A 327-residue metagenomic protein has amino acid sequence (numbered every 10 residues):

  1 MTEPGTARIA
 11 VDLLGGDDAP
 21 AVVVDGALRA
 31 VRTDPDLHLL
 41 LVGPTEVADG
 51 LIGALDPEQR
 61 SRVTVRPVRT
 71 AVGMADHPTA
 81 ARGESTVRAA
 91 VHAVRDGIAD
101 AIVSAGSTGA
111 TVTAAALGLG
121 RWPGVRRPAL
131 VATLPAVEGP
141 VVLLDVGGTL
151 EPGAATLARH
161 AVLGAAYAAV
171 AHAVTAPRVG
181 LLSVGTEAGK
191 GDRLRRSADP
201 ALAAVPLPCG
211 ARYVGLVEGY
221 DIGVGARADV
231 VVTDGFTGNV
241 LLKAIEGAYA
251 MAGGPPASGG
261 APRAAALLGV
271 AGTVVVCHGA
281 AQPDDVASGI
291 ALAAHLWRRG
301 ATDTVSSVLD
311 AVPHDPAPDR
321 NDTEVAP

Functional and structural regions predicted by a protein language model:
M1-A48: N-terminal phosphate-binding or glycine-rich loops at protein starts, especially the Walker A/P-loop of NTPases
I9-A21, G148-A158, V276-P283: Short, glycine-rich nucleotide/cofactor-binding loops
A21, D34, H38-L40, T45-E46 (+1 more regions): Glycine-rich phosphate/diphosphate-binding loop of Rossmann-like nucleotide-binding domains
D36-H38, H172-V179, L207-G219, G259 (+2 more regions): Flexible, glycine/charged-enriched surface loops at secondary-structure junctions
P57-A99: Phosphate/nucleotide-donor binding subsite
A93-A114, T186-K190, R195-P262: Glycine-rich phosphate-binding loop
A116-L143, V224-D322: Glycine-rich phosphate/nucleotide-binding loop
